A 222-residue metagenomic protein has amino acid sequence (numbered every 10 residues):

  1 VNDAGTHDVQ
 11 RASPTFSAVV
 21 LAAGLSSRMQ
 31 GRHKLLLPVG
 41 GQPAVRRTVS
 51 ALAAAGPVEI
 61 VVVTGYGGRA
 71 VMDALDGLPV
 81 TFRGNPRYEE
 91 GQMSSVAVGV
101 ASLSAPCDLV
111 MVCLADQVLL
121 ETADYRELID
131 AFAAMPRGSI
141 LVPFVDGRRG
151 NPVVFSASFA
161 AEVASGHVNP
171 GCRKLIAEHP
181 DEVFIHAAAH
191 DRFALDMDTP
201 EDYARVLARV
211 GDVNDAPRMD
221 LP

Functional and structural regions predicted by a protein language model:
N2-P14, H167-P222: Conserved alpha/beta core of the MobA/IspD/sugar-nucleotide pyrophosphorylase nucleotidyltransferase superfamily
D3, R11-G65, R69: N-terminal glycine-rich phosphate-binding loop and ensuing alpha1 helix
R32, G56, D76-P79, H179: Short, structured coil segments at secondary-structure junctions
L35, E59, T81, S139 (+2 more regions): Conserved beta-strand segments of alpha/beta enzyme cores
G40, Y66-G67, R87, G91 (+4 more regions): Short beta->alpha linker loops
R69-L75: Acidic helix N-cap motif at the loop->helix transition within catalytic regions of sugar-transfer enzymes
V71, N85, E89-A164: Conserved beta-loop-beta/alpha segment of the NTase-like Rossmann-fold superfamily that binds/positions NTPs
